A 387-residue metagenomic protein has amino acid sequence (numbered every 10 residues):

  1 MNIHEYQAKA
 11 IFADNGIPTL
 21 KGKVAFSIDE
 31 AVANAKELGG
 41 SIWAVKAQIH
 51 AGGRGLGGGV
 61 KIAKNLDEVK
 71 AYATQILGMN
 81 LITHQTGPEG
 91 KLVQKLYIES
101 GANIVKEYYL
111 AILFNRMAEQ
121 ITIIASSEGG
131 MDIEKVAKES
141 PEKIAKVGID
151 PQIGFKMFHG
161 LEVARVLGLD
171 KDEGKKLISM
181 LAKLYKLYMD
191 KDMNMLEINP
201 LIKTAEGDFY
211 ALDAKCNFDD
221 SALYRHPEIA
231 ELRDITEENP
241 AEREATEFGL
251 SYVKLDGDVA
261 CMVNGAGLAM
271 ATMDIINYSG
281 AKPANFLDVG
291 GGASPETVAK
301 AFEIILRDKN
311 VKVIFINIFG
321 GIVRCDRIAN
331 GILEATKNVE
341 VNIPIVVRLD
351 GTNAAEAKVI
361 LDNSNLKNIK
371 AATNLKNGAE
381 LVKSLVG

Functional and structural regions predicted by a protein language model:
M1-E197, I202-I316, D326-N330, K337 (+3 more regions): ATP-dependent carboxylate/acyl-activation modules
F319-V323: Glycine-rich, proline-tolerant flexible connector loops at the mouths of alpha/beta enzymes
A335-I343: Short acidic, glycine/proline-enriched helix-loop-strand junctions
N342-D350: Short internal beta-strands
